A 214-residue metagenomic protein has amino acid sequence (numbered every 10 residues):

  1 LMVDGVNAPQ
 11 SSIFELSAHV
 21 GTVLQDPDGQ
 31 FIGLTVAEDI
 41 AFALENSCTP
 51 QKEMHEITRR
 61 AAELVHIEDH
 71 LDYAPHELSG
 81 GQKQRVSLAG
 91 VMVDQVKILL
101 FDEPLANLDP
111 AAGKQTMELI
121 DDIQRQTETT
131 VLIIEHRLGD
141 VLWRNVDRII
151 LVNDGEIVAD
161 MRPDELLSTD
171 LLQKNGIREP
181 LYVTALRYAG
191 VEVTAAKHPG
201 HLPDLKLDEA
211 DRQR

Functional and structural regions predicted by a protein language model:
L1-E15: ABC ATPase NBD Q-loop/coupling interface
K52-H70: Conserved ABC ATPase "signature" region
A74-L78, Q82: Conserved ABC ATPase signature
L88-A89: Hydrophobic anchor residue at the start of the ABC signature
L99-D102: Catalytic Walker B motif of ABC-type/P-loop ATPase nucleotide-binding domains
P110-A112: Helix N-cap at the start of a conserved alpha-helix in ABC-type nucleotide-binding domains
E156-Y182: Conserved beta-strand-loop-alpha-helix hinge in the C-terminal portion of ABC ATPase nucleotide-binding domains
